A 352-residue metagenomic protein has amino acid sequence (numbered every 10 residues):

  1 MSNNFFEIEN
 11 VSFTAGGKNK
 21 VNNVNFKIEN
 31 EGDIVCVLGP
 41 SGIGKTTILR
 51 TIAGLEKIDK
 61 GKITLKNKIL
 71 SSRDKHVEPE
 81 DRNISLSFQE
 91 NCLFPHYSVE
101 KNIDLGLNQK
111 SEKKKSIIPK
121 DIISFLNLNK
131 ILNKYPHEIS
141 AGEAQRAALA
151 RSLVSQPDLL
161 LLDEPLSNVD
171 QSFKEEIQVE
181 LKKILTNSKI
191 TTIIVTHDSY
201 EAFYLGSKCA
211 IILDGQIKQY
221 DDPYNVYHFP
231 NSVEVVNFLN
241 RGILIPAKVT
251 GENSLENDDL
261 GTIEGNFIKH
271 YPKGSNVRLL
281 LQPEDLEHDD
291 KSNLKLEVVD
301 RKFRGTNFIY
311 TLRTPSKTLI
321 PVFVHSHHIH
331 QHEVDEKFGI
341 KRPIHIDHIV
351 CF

Functional and structural regions predicted by a protein language model:
M1-I8, S12-N23, E29-E31, R73-V77: A short, flexible loop at the N-terminus of ABC-type nucleotide-binding domains that lies
C36, H76-E78, R82-C92, I193: ABC nucleotide-binding domain signature
L38-P40: The feature captures the beta-strand-to-loop junction immediately N-terminal to the Walker
T46-L49, A147: ABC ATPase nucleotide-binding domain helices that frame the ATP-binding cleft
A53: Helix-to-loop junction immediately C-terminal to a conserved catalytic motif
K62-R82: ABC ATPase NBD Q-loop/coupling interface
N83, S98-E234: ABC ATPase nucleotide-binding domains
G242, N253-F352: Non-catalytic connector elements of ABC transporters
